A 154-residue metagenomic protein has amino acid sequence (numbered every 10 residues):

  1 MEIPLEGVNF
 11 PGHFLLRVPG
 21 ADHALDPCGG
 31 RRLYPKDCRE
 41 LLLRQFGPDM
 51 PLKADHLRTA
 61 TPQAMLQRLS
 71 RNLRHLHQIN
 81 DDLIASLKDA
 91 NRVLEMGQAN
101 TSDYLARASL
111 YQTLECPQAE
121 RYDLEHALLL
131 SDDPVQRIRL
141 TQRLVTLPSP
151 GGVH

Functional and structural regions predicted by a protein language model:
M1-H154: A structural boundary/capping signal
